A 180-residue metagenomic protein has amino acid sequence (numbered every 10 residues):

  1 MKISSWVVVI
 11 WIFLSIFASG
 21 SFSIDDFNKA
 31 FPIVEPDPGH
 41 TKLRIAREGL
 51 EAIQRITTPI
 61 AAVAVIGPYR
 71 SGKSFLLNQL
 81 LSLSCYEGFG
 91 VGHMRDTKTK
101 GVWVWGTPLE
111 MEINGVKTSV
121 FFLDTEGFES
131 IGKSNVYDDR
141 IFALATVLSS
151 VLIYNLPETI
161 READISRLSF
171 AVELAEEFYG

Functional and structural regions predicted by a protein language model:
K2-G180: N-terminal switch/interaction subdomains of large nucleotide-dependent motors and GTPases
